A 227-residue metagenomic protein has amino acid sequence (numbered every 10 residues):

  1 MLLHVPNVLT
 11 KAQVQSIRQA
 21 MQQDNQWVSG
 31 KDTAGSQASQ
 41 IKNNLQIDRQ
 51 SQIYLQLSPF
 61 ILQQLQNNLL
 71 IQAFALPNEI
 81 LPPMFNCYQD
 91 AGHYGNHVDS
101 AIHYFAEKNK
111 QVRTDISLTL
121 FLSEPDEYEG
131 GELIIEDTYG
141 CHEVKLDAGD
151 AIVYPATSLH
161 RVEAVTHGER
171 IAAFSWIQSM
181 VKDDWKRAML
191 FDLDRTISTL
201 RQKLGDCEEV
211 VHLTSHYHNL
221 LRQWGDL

Functional and structural regions predicted by a protein language model:
M1-M84, M189-L227: Non-heme Fe(II)/2-oxoglutarate
L69-K186, L190-F191: Catalytic core of non-heme Fe(II) oxygenases with the double-stranded beta-helix
